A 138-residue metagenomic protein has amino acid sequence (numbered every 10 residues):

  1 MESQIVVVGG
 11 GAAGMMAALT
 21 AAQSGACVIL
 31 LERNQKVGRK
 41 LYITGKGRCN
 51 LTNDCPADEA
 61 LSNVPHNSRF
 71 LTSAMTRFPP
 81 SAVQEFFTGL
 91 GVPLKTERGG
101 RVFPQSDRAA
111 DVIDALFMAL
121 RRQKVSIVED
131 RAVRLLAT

Functional and structural regions predicted by a protein language model:
M1-S3, V128: Core beta-strand elements of the Rossmann-like FAD/NAD(P) dinucleotide-binding domain in flavoenzyme oxidoreductases
S3-L30: N-terminal Rossmann-like FAD-binding beta1-loop-alpha1 element of flavoenzymes
A13, K36, V133: Conserved Rossmann-like nucleotide-cofactor binding loop
R48-T96: Glycine-rich active-site loop/strand segments that organize a redox cofactor
L71-S81, R98-M118, V128: Short beta-strand to alpha-helix junction loop
K124-S126: Short, conserved active-site loop motifs that form the nucleotide-linked donor/cofactor pocket
V128-T138: A conserved short coil-to-beta-strand element within the FAD-binding core of flavoproteins
